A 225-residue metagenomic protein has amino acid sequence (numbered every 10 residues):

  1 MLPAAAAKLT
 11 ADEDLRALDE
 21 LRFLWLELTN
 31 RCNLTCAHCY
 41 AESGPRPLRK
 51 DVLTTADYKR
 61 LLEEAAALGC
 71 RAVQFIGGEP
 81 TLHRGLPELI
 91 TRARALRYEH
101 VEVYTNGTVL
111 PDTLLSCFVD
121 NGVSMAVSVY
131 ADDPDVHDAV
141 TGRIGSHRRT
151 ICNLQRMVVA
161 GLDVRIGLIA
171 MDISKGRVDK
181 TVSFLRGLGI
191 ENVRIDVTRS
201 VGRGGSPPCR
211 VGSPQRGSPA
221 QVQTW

Functional and structural regions predicted by a protein language model:
M1-A4, S116-W225: Radical SAM enzyme [4Fe-4S]-AdoMet core and its adjacent flexible, acidic and glycine-rich loops/tails across
M1-G122: Conserved alpha-helical substructure of the radical SAM core
